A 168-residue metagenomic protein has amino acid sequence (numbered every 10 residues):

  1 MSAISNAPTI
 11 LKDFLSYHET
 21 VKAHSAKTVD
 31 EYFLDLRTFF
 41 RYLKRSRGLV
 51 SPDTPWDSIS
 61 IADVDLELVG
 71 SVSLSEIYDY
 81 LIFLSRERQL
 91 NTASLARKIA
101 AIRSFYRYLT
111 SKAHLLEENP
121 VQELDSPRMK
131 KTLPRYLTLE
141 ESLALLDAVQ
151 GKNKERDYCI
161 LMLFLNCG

Functional and structural regions predicted by a protein language model:
M1-G168: Conserved catalytic core of the tyrosine transesterase superfamily
